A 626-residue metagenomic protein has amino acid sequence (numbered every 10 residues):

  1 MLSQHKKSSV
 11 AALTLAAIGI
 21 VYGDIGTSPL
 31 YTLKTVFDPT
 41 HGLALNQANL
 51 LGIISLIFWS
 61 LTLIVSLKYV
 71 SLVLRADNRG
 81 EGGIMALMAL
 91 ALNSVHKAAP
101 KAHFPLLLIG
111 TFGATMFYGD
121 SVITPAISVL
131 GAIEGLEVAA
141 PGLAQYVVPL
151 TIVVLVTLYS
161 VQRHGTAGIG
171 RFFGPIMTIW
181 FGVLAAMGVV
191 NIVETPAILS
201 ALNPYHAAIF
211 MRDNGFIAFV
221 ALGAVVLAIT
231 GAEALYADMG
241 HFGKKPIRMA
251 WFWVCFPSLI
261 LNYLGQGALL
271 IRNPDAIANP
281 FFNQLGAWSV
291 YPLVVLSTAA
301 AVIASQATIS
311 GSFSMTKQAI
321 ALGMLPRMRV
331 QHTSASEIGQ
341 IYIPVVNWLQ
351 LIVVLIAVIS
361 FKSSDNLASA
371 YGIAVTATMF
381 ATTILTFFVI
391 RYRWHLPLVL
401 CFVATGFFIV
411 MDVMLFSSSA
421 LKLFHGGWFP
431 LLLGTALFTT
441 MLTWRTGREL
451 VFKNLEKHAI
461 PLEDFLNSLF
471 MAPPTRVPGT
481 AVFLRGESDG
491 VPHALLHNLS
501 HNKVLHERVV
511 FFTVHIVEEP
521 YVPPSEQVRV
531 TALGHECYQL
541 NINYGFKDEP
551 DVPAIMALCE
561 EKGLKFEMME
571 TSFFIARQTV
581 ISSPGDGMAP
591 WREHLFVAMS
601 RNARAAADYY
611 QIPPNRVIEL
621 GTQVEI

Functional and structural regions predicted by a protein language model:
M1-I626: The structured alpha-helical core of multi-pass membrane proteins
